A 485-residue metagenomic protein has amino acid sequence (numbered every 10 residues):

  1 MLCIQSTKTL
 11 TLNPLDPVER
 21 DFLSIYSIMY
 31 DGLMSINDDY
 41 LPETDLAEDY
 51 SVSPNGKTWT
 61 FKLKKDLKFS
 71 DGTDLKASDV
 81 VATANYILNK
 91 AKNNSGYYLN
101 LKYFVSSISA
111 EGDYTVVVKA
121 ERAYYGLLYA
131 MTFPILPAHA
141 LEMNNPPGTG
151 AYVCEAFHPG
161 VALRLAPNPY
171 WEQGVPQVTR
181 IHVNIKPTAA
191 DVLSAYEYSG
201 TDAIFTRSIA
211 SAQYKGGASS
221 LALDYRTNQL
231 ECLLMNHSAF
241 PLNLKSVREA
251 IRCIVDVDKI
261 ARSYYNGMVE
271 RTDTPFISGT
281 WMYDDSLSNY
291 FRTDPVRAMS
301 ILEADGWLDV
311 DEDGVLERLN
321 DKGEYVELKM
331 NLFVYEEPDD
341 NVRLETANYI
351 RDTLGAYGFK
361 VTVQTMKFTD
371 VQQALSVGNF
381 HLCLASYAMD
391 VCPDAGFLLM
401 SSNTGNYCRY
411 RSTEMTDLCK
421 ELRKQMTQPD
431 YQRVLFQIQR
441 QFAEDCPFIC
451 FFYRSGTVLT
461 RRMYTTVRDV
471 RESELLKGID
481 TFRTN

Functional and structural regions predicted by a protein language model:
C3-P54, N85, P147: N-terminal lobe/hinge region of extracytoplasmic solute-binding protein
N37, A123-R180, I185-D191, P295-S300: Gly/Pro-rich hinge or "lid" segments in bacterial periplasmic/extracellular proteins
E48-N93, P241: Aromatic- and charge-enriched surface segment that lines or borders ligand/interaction sites
S51, G96-A140, A156-H158: Surface-exposed binding/hinge segments that line and control ligand-binding clefts or catalytic entry sites
Y125-A130, W307-E336, M426-R461: Bilobed periplasmic-binding protein-like "clamshell/Venus-flytrap" ligand-binding domains
N168-Y214, K360-T362: Ligand-site clamp/hinge motif
N243-R351, Q437: Append "and occasionally in soluble cytosolic enzymes with long acidic Gly/Pro-rich linkers
I254-D285, V342-R351, L375-N485: Detector for C-terminal structural segments
